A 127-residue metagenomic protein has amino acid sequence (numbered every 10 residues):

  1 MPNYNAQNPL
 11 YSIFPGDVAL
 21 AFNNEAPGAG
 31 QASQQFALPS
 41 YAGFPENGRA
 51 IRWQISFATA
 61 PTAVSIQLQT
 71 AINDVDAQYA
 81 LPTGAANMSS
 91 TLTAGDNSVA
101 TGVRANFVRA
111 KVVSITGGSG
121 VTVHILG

Functional and structural regions predicted by a protein language model:
M1-A19, T122-G127: Short, intrinsically disordered N-terminal pre-domain segments
N5, L10, E25-A26, V108 (+1 more regions): Residue-level detector of intrinsically disordered/flexible regions characterized by low predicted structural confidence
F14-A21, I51, I55, A110 (+1 more regions): Short beta-strand element of the conserved SAM-dependent methyltransferase core
V18-E46, F57-Q67, G84-S98, I115-G120: Surface-exposed ligand/attachment interfaces on beta-rich extracellular proteins
G48-I55, T101-V121: Noncatalytic modules at the cell exterior or secretory-pathway interfaces, chiefly beta-strand-rich lectin/adhesion
P61-A80, V123-L126: Short, surface-exposed beta-strand/strand-loop-strand elements in extracellular ectodomains
